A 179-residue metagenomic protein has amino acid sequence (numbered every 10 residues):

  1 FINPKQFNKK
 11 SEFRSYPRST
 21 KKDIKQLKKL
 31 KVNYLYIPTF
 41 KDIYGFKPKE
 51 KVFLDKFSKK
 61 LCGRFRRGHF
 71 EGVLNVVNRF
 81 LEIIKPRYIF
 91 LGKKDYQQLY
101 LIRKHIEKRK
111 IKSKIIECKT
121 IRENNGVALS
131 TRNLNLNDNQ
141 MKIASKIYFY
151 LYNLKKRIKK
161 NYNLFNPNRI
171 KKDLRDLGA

Functional and structural regions predicted by a protein language model:
F1-A179: Nucleotidyltransferase catalytic core that binds NTPs
